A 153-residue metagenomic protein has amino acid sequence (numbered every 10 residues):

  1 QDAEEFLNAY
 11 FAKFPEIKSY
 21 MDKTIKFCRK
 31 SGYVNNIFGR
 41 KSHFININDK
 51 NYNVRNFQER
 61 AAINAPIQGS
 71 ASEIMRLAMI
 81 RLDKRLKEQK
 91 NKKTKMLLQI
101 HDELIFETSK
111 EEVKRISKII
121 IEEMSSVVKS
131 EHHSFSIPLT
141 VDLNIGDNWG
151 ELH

Functional and structural regions predicted by a protein language model:
Q1-H153: Conserved catalytic core of nucleotide polymerization and phosphodiester-bond processing enzymes
